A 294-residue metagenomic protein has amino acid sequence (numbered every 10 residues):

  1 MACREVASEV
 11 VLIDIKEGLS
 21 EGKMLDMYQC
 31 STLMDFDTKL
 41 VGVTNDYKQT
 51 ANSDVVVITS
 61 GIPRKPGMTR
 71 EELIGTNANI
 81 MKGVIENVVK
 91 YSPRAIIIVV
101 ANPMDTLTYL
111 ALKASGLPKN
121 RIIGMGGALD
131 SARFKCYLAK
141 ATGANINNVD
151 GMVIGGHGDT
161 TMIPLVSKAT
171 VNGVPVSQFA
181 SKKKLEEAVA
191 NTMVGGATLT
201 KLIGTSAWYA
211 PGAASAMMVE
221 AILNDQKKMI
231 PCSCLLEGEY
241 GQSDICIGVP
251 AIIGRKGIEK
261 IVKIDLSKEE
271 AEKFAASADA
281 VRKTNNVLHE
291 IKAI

Functional and structural regions predicted by a protein language model:
A2, V6, G61-R64, G254-I258: Short connector loops/turns at beta-strand edges and beta->alpha or beta->beta junctions
A2-C3, L25, Q29, E86 (+2 more regions): Short, well-ordered alpha-helices that flank and scaffold nucleotide-derived cofactor binding pockets
C3-E9, G116-K119: Conserved S-adenosyl-L-methionine
E9, I13-S53, R282-E290: Conserved N-terminal Rossmann-fold NAD(P) cofactor-binding segment
T32-A95: Rossmann-like NAD(P)-binding element
T69-C136: Rossmann-like NAD(P)(H) cofactor-binding subdomain of soluble oxidoreductases
S115-R121, L129-I294: C-terminal substrate-binding/catalytic lobe of Rossmann-fold NAD(P)-dependent dehydrogenases
